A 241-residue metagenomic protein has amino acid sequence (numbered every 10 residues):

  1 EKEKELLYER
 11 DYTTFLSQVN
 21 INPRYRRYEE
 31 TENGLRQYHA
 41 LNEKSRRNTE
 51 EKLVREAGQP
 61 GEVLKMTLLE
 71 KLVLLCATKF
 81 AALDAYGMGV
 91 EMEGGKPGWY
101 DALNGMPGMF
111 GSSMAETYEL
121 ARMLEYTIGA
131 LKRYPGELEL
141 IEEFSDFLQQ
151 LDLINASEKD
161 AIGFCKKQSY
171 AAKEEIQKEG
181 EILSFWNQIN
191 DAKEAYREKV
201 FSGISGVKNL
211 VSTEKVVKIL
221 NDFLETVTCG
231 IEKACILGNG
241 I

Functional and structural regions predicted by a protein language model:
E1-I241: Acidic, mature catalytic/reactive cores of soluble proteins
